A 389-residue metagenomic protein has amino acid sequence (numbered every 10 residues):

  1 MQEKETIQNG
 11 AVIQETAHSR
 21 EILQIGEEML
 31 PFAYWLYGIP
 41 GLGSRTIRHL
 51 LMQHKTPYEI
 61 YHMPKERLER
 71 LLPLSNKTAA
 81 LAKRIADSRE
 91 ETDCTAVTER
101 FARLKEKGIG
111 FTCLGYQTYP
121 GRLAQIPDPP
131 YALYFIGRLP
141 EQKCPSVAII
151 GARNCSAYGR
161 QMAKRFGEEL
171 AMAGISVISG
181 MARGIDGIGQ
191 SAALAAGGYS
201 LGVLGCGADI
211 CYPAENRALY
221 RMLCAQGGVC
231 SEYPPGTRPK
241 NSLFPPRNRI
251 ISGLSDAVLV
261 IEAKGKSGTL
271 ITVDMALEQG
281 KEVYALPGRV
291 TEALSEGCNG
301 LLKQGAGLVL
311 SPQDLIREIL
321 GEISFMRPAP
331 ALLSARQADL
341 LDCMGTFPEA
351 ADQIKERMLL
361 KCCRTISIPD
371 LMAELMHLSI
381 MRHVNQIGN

Functional and structural regions predicted by a protein language model:
Q2-M29, C113-N389: Glycine-biased, small-residue-rich flexible motifs in mid-sequence functional cores and linkers
Q2-Q117, M381-N389: Short, small/acidic-rich helices and loops at N termini and domain boundaries of DNA replication/processing enzymes
